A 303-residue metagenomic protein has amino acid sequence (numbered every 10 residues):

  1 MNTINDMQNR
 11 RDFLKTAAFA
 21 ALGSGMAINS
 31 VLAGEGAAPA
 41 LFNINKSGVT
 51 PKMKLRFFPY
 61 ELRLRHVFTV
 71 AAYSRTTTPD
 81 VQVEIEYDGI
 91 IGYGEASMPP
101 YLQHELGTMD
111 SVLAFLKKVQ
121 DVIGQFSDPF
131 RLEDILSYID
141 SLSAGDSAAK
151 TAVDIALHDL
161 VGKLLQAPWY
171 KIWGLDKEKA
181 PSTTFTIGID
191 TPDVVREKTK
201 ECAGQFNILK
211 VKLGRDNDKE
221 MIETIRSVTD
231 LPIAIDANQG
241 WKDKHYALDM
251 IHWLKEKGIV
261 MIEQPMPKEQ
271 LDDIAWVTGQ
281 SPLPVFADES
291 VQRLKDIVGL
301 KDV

Functional and structural regions predicted by a protein language model:
N5-D6, D12-G34: N-terminal export signals
G36-A234, G240-L248, H252-E256: N-terminal capping/lid subdomain adjacent to the active-site entrance of alpha/beta enzymes
G188, I208-R215, N238-Q239, I259-K268 (+1 more regions): Catalytic beta/alpha-barrel core
N238-G279: Acidic, glycine-rich loop-and-beta core segments that form the ion-binding/anion-interacting portion of active sites
E269-I274, T278-V303: Catalytic alpha/beta core domains of metabolic enzymes, predominantly
